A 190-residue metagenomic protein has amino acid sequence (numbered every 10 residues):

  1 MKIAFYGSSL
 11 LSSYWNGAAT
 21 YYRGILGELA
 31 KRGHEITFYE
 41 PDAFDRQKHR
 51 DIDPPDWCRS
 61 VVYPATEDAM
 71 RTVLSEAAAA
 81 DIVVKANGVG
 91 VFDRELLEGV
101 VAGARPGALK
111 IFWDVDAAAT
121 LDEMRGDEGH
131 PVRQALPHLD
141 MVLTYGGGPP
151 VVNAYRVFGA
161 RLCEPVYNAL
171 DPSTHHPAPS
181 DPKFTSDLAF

Functional and structural regions predicted by a protein language model:
M1-W15: Nucleotide-activated donor-dependent transferases that construct or modify glycoconjugates
G7, R23-G27, T37-Y155, G159 (+1 more regions): Extended catalytic core of nucleotide-activated donor transferases of GT-like folds
Y14-E28: Conserved alpha-helical elements of sugar-nucleotide-dependent glycosyltransferases
G159-L162, T185: Glycine-enriched alpha-helix->loop->beta-strand junction motifs that scaffold or abut catalytic
V166-A169: Carbohydrate-associated surface elements
P182-F190: Conserved donor-binding/catalytic core segment of Leloir-type glycosyltransferases
